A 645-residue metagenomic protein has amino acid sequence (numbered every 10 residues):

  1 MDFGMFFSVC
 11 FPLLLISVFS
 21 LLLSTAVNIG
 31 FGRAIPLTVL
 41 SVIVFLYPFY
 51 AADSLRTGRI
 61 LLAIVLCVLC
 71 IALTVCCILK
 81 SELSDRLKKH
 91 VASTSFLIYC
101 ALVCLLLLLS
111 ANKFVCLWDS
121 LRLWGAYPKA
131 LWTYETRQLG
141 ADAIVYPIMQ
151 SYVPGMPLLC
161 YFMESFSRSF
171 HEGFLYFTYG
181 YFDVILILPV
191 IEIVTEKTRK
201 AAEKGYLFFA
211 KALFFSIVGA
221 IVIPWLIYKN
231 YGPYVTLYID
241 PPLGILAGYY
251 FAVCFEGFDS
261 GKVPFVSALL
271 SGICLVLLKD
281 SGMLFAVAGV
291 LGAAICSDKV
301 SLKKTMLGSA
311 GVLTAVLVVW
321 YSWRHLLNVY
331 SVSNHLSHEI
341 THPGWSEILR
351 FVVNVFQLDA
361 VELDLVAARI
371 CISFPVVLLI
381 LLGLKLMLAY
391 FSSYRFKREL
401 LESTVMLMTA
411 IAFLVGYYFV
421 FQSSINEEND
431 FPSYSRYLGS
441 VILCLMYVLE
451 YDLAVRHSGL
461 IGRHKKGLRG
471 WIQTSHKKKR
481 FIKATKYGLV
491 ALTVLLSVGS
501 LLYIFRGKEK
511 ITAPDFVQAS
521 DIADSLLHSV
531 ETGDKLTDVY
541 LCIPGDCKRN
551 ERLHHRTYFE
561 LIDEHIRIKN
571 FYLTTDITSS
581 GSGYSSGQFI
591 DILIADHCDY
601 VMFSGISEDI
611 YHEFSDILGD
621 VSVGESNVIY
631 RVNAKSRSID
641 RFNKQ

Functional and structural regions predicted by a protein language model:
M1-K88: Membrane-embedded, hydrophobic transmembrane alpha-helices
S17-T25, D183-A201, A294, R369-L400 (+1 more regions): Hydrophobic, aromatic-rich transmembrane alpha-helices and their immediate juxtamembrane boundary segments
L46-Y50, P264-D280, A286-L291: Membrane-interface alpha helices of multi-pass inner-membrane proteins
E82-K89, F285-V312, R567: Perimembrane helix-loop-helix junctions
V91-L106, L270-S271, C296-R324, E402-M406: Hydrophobic alpha-helical membrane-interfacial segments at the cytosolic entry of transmembrane helices
V103-A212: Active-site lumenal/periplasmic loops and adjacent helix-entry segments of GT-C-fold, multi-pass membrane
N112-V115, D298-K385, A410-I411: Membrane-lumen/periplasm interface segments of specific transmembrane helices in polyprenyl phosphate-linked
S331, Y487-F559: Membrane-embedded, lumen/periplasm-facing catalytic core of multi-pass transferases that use lipid-linked donors
